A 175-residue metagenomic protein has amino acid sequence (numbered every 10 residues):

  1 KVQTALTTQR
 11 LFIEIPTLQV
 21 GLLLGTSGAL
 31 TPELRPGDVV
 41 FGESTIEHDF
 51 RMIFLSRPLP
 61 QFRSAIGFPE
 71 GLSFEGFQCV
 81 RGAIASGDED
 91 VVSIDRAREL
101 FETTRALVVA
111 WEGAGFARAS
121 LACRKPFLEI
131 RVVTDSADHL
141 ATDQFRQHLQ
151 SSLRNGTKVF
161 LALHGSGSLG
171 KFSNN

Functional and structural regions predicted by a protein language model:
K1-N174: Glycine-rich phosphate- or other oxyanion-binding loops that anchor nucleotides, phosphorylated ligands
